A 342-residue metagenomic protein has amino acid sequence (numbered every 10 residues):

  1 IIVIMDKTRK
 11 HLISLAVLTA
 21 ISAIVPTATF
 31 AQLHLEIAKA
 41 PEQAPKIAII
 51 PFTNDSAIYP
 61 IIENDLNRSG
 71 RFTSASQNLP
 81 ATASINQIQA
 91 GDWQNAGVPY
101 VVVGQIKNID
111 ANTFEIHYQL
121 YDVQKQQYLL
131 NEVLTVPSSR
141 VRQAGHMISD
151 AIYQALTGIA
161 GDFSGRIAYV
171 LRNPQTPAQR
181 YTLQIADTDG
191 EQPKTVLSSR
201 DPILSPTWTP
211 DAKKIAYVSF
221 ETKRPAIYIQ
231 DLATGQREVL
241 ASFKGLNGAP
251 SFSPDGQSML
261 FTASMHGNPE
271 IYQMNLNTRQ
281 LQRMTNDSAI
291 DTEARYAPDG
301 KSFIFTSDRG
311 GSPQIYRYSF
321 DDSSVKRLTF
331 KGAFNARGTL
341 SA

Functional and structural regions predicted by a protein language model:
L33-H34, E63, N86-A151: Amphipathic beta-strand/beta-sheet edge segments enriched in Tyr/Trp
H34-D92: Short beta-strand->alpha-helix linker/helix-N-cap micro-motif that forms a surface specificity/interaction loop
Q124, D187-E191, D231-G235, N275-R279 (+1 more regions): Short loop/turn segments that connect beta-strands within beta-propeller blades
A160, R172-Y181, S198-D201, V218-I227 (+6 more regions): A flexible loop/linker signature enriched in serine peptidases of the S9 family
G161-F163, P210-D211, P254-D255, P298-D299 (+1 more regions): Residue-level detector of Asp-centered blade-edge/turn motifs that repeat once per structural unit in beta-propeller
I167, I215-A216, G256-L260, G300-I304: Hydrophobic beta-strand positions that form the internal "hydrophobic ladder" of WD40/Gbeta-like beta-propeller blades
Q192-L197, Q236-A241, Q280-T285, S324-T329: A short beta-strand motif characteristic of beta-propeller blades
